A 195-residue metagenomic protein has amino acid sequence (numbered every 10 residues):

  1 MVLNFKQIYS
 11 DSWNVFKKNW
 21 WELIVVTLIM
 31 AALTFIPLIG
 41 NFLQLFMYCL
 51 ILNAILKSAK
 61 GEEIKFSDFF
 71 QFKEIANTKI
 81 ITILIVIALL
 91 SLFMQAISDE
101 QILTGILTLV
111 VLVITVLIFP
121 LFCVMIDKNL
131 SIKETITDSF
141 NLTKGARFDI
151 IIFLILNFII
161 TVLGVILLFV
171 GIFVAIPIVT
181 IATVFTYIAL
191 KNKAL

Functional and structural regions predicted by a protein language model:
V2-L33, E63-F93, I114-V165, L195: Interfacial aromatic "cap" segments that immediately flank transmembrane helices in multipass membrane proteins
F35-E63, D99-K133, T137, V165-L195: Selective recognition of hydrophobic, aromatic-rich stretches within alpha-helical transmembrane segments of polytopic
